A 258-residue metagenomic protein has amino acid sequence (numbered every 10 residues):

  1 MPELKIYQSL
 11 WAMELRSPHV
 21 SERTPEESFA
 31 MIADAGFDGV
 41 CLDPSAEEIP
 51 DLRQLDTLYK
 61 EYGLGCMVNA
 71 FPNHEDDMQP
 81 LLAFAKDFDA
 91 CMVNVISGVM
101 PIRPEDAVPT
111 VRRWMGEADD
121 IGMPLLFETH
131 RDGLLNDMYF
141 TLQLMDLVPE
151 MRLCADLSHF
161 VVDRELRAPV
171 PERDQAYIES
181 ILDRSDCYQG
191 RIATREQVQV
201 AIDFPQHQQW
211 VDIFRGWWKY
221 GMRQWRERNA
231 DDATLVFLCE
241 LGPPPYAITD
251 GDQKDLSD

Functional and structural regions predicted by a protein language model:
M1-K86, A90: N-terminal pre-domain/capping segments
P2-M13, V40-L42, L64-A70, V93-V95 (+4 more regions): Hydrophobic faces of well-ordered beta-strands that scaffold small-molecule active sites in alpha/beta enzyme cores
S9-R16, D43-E47, N69-N73, G98-M100 (+4 more regions): Active-site beta-loop-alpha junctions enriched in small/polar residues
L15-R16, V162-E165, I192-Q206, A233-Q253: Flexible glycine/acidic-rich beta-alpha junction loops that bind and position SAM and/or redox cofactors in anaerobic
R23-T24, Q79, D106-R113, M138-L142 (+3 more regions): Charged helix-capping and loop-helix junction motifs
Y62-L153, V162: Active-site acidic/histidine proton-transfer and metal-coordination neighborhood in alpha/beta enzyme cores
D120-P205: Acidic/histidine-rich catalytic cores of soluble enzymes
R173-A176, W210-T234: A short, acidic, amphipathic alpha-helical segment used as a generic capping/interface helix at domain edges
